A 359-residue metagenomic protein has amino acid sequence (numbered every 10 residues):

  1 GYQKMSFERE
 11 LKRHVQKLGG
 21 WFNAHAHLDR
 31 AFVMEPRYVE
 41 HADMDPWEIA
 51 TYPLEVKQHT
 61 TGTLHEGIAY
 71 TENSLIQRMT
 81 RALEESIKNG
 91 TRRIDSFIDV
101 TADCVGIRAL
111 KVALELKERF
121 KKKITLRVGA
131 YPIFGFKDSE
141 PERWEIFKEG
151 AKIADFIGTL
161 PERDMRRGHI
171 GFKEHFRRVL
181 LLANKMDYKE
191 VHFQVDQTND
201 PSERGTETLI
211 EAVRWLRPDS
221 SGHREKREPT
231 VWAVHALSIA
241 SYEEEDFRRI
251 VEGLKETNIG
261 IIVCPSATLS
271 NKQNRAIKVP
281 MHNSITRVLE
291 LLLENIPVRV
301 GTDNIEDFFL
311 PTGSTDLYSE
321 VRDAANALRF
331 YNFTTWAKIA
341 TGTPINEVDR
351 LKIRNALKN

Functional and structural regions predicted by a protein language model:
G1-G19: Histidine-rich, glycine-flanked metal-binding segment
H14-R37: Di-metal (Zn2+ and/or Mg2+/Mn2+) metal-binding site signature of metallo-dependent hydrolases with the MBL/beta-CASP
H27-D29, D99-T101, G129-G135, T159-D164 (+4 more regions): Active-site beta-loop-alpha junctions enriched in small/polar residues
F32-L75, V179, G205-W232, G260-I261 (+2 more regions): Active-site gating loops and adjacent loop-to-helix segments of metal-dependent hydrolytic enzymes
P36-F97, R108-K121, K148: Alpha-helical scaffold segments that flank or form the walls of functional sites
T60-Q77, G129-P141, P161-I170: Active-site mouth loops of central-metabolism enzymes
R108-R119, S139-W232, S238-G260, I277-V300: Histidine/acidic residue-rich metal-binding segments in metalloenzymes
E211-V231, A267, N271, H282-K358: His/Asp/Glu-enriched, well-ordered alpha-helical/loop segment that forms or immediately abuts the divalent-metal
